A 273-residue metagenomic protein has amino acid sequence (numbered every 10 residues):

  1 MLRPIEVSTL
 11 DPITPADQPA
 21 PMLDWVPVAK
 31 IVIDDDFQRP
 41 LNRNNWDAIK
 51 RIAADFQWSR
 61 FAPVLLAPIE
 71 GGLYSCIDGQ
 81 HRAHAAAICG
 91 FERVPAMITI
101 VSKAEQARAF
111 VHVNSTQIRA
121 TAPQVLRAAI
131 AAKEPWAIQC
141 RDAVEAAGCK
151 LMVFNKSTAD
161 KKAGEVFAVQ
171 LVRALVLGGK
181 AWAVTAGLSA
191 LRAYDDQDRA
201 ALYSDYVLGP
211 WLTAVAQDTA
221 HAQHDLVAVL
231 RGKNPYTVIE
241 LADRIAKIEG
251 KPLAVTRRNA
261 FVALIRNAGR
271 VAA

Functional and structural regions predicted by a protein language model:
M1-R3, A272-A273: Classical N-terminal secretory signal peptides
L2-I77, H81-I88, E92, M97-I100: Short alpha-helix boundary/capping and kink motifs at helix termini
F91-A273: Solvent-exposed functional surfaces
